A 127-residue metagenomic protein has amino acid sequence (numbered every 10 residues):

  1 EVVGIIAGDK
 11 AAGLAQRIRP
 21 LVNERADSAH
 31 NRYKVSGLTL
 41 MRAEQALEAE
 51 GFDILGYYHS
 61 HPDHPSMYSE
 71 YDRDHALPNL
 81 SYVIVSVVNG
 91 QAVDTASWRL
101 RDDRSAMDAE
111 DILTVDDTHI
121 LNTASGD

Functional and structural regions predicted by a protein language model:
E1-I54, P62-D127: Conserved beta-strand-loop surface patch within small alpha/beta domains used for substrate/adaptor or ligand engagement
Y57: Conserved, mostly hydrophobic/aromatic
